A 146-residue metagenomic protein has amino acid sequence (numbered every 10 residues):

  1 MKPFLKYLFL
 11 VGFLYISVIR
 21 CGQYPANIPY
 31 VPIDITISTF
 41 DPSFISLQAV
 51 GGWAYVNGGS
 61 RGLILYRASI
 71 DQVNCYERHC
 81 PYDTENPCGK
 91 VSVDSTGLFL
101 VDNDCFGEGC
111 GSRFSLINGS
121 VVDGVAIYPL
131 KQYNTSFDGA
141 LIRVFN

Functional and structural regions predicted by a protein language model:
M1-C21: Sec-dependent bacterial lipoprotein signal peptides
G22-T96, S112-L116, P129-N146: N-terminal pre-ligand scaffold of iron-sulfur
C80, V101-G107: Short cysteine-rich clusters marking metal-coordination/redox-active sites
E108-G111, V125: Mature, structured domains enriched in cysteine- and short glycine motifs
N118, V122-D123: Acidic, glycine-rich flexible loop segments
